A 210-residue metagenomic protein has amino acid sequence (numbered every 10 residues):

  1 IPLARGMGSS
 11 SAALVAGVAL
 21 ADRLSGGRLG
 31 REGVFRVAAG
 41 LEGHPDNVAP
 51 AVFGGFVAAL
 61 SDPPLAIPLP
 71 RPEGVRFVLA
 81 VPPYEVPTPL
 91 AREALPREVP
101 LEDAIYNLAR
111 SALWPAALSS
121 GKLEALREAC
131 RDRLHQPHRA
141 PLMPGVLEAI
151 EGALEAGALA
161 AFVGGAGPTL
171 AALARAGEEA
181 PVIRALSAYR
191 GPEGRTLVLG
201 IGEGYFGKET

Functional and structural regions predicted by a protein language model:
I1, A19-R28, A66, A161-G164 (+1 more regions): Structured, active/binding-site neighborhoods that engage oxygen-rich ligands
I1-L3, P96: Glycine/charged-rich beta-loop-alpha catalytic/anionic-binding loops adjacent to active sites
A4-G6, P137-H138: A generic structural signal for short coil/turn motifs at secondary-structure boundaries
R5-R31, G54: DPxDG-like acidic metal-binding loop motif
R28-L159, L173-Y189, E193-T210: ATP-dependent small-molecule kinase catalytic core of the GHMP/sugar-kinase superfamily and closely related
G164-A171: Small/polar glycine-rich anion-binding or flexible loop at a beta-alpha turn
